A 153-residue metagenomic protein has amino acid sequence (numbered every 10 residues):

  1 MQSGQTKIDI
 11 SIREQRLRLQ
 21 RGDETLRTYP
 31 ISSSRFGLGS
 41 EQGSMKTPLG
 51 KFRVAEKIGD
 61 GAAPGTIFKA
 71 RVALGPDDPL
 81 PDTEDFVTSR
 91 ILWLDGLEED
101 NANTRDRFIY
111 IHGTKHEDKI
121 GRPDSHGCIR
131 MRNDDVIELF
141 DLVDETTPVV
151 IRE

Functional and structural regions predicted by a protein language model:
M1-Q42, R152-E153: Intrinsically disordered, low-complexity, Pro/Ser/Thr/Asn/Gly/Ala-rich spacer/linker segments adjacent to signal
S3, E41-G43, A62-E153: Exported/periplasmic cell-wall-interacting domains
R13, G22-E24, S34-F36, K57-G59 (+2 more regions): Solvent-exposed coil/turn segments that connect beta secondary-structure elements in extracytoplasmic/periplasmic
E14-R16, K51, I91: Structural motif
T28-P30, K51, F108, P148: Well-ordered beta-strand positions in beta-sheet-rich domains
P30-I58, A62: Electropositive
